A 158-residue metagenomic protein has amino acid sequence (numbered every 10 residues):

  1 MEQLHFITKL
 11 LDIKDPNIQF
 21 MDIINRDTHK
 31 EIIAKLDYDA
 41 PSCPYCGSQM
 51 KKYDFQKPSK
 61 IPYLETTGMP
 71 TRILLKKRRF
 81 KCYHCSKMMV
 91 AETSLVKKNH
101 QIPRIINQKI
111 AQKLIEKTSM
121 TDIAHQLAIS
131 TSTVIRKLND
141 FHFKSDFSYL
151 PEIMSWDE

Functional and structural regions predicted by a protein language model:
M1-K87, T93: Short, conserved DNA-binding cores of transcription-related domains
K60-E158: Short, positively charged, Gly/Tyr-enriched micro-motifs that form contact patches at catalytic or ligand/partner
